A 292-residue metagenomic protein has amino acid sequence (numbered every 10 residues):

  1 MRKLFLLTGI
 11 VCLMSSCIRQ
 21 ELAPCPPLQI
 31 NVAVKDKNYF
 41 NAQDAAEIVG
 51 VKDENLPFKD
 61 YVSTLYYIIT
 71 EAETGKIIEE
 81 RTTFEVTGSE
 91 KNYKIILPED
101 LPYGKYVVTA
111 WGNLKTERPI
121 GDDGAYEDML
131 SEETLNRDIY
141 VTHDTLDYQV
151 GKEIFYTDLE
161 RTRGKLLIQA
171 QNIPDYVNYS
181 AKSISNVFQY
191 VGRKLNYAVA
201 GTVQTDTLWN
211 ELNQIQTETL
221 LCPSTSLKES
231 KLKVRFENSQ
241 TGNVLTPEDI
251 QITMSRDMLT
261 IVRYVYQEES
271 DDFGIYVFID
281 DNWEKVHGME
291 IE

Functional and structural regions predicted by a protein language model:
R2-A46, D257, D281-E292: Bacterial Sec-dependent N-terminal signal peptides
R2-F5, V11, D128, E133 (+1 more regions): Intrinsic-disorder/low-complexity peptide segments enriched for small residues
K3, Y148-I154, E211-T217: Generic structural signal for short, solvent-exposed loop/turn connectors between secondary structure elements
L6, L13, E21, L56-F58 (+3 more regions): Residues embedded in well-ordered secondary-structure elements
C17-I69, E73, R118-F188: Primarily secretory-pathway and cell-envelope proteins
L56-G121, N178-M258, H287-E292: Tryptophan-paired
E85-G88, K115-I154, Q240-D271: Structured interaction patches on ligand/partner-binding surfaces of diverse proteins
V262-E292: Hydrophobic, glycine-enriched assembly/anchoring segments
